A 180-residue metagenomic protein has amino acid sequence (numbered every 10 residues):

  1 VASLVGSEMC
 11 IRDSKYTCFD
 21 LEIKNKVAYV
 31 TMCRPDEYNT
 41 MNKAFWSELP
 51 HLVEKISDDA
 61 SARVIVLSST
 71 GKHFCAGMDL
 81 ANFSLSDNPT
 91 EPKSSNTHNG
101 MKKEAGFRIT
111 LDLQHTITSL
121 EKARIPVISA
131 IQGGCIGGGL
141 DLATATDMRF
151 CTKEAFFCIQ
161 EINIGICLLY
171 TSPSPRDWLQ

Functional and structural regions predicted by a protein language model:
V1-I11, Y170-P173, D177-Q180: Single conserved hydrophobic/aromatic residue that forms the stacking wall/gate of nucleotide- or nucleobase-binding
S7-E8, R12-T70: Conserved CoA-thioester-binding segment of acyl-CoA-metabolizing enzymes
V30, L67, D79, L142-T144: Hydrophobic/aromatic residues within transmembrane alpha-helices of multi-pass small-molecule transporters
P35-Y38, K72, G77-A81, E154-F156: A short, glycine- and basic residue-enriched loop/turn that sits immediately adjacent to a domain's principal
A44, E48, D112, S119: Charged catalytic carboxylate motif
S61, S69-T116: Glycine- (often His-adjacent) and acidic-residue-rich active-site loop that binds/positions the CoA thioester
T116-A123, A130, I136-R176: CoA-thioester-processing core
